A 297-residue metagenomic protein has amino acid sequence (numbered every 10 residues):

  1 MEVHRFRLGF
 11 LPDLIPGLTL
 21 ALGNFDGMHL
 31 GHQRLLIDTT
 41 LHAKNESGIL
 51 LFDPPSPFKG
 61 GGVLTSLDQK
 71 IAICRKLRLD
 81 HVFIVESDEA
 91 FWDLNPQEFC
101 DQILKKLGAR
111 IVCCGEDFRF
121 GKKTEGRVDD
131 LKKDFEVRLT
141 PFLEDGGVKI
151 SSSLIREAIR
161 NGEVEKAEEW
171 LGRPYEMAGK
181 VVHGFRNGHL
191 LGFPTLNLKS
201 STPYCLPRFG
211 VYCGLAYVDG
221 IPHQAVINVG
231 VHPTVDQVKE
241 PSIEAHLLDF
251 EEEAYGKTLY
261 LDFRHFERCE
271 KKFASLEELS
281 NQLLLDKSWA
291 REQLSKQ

Functional and structural regions predicted by a protein language model:
E2-F10, F83: Short acidic-hydrophobic, aromatic-tinged amphipathic segments that line or gate anion-handling sites
G9-L67: N-terminal catalytic cores of NTP/NDP-binding nucleotidyl/phosphoryl-transfer enzymes
A21-G23, L50-F52, V82-E86, I111-E116 (+1 more regions): Short beta-strands and strand-loop turn motifs
R34, Q69, K166-R173, E278-W289: A non-catalytic, amphipathic alpha-helix used as a structural packing/dimerization or gating element in enzyme scaffolds
T40, I71, R75, D129-K132 (+1 more regions): Class I S-adenosyl-L-methionine
L41, S47-R110: Active-site-proximal cofactor/substrate-binding loop regions of enzyme domains
D93-T195, Y217, A274-E278: Classical nucleotidyltransferase
G184-Q297: Phosphate/ribose-recognition catalytic cores of enzymes acting on nucleotide-derived substrates
